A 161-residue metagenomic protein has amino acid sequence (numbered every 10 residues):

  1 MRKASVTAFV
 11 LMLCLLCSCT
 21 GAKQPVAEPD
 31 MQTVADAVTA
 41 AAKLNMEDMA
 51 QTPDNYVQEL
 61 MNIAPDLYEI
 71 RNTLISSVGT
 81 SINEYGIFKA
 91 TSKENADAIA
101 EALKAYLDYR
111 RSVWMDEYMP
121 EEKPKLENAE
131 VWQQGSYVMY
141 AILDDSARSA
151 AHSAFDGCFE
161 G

Functional and structural regions predicted by a protein language model:
M1-A8: Positively charged n-region of N-terminal signal peptides that target proteins for export
C14-S18: C-terminal motif of bacterial Sec signal peptides marking the signal peptidase cleavage site
T20-K23: Bacterial signal peptide processing site
V26-E47: Post-signal peptide N-terminal segment of mature Sec-exported envelope proteins
A50-I82, E94, A98, L126-N128: Short, compositionally biased low-complexity segments enriched in polar/charged residues
E84-S92, Y137-D144: Second-shell loop/turn segments in exported
A96-Q134: Short Gly/Thr-rich strand-loop-strand
E121-G161: A short, solvent-exposed beta-edge/loop patch
